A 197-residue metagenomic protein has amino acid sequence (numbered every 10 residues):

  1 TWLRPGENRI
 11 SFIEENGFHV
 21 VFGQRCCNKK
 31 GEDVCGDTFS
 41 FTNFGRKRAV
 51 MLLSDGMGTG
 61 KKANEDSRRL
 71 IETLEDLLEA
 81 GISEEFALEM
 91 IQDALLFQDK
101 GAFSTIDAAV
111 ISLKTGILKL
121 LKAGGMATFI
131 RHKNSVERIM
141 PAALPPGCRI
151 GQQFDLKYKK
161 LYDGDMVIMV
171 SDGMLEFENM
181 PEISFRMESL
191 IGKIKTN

Functional and structural regions predicted by a protein language model:
T1-N8, N64-K133: Catalytic core of PPM/PP2C metal-dependent serine/threonine phosphatase domains
R4-G56, K62, R69: N-terminal entry segment of metal-dependent catalytic domains or homologous docking segments
N8, F18-V20, D37-F39, K47-A49 (+5 more regions): Structural beta-strand/beta-sheet cores of well-ordered domains, especially the beta-sheet scaffolds that support
E14, K122, V170-S171: Flexible glycine-/small-residue-rich
E14-T38, Q92-L96, M126-Y158: PP2C/PPM family metal-dependent serine/threonine protein phosphatase catalytic domain, recognizing the conserved
E32-R46, I106, I139-E182: Acidic loop->beta-strand submotif enriched in PP2C/PPM serine/threonine phosphatases
G58-A80, L161, D165-N197: Active-site-proximal, acidic helix/loop segment immediately C-terminal to a metal-coordinating Asp/Glu
K62-A63, K119, F129-R131, E137-M140 (+1 more regions): Extended hydrophobic-aromatic, low-complexity segments
